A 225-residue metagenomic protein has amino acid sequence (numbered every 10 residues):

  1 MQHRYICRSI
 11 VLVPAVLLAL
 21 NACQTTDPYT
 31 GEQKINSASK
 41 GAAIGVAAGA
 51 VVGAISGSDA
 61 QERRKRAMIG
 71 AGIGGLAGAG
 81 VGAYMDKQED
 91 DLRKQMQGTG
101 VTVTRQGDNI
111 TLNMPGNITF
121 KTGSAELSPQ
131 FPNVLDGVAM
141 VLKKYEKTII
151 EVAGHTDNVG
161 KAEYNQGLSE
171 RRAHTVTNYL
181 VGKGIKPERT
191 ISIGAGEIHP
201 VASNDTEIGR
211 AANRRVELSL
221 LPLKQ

Functional and structural regions predicted by a protein language model:
M1-V11: Bacterial N-terminal signal peptides that target proteins for export
L18-A22: C-terminal motif of bacterial Sec signal peptides marking the signal peptidase cleavage site
T26-D91: Short, low-complexity, glycine-enriched hydrophobic/amphipathic alpha-helices that associate with lipid bilayers
A47-A48, Q88, L92, F131-V134 (+4 more regions): Stable alpha-helical elements in mature extracytoplasmic
G78-V81, T119-L127, A162-N165: Second-shell loop/turn segments in exported
M85-N117: Amphipathic, membrane-active segments
Q95, F120-G154, V181, A211-N213 (+1 more regions): Periplasmic peptidoglycan-binding/anchoring modules of Gram-negative envelope and division proteins
H155-Q225: Periplasmic OmpA-like peptidoglycan-binding domain that tethers envelope proteins to the cell wall
